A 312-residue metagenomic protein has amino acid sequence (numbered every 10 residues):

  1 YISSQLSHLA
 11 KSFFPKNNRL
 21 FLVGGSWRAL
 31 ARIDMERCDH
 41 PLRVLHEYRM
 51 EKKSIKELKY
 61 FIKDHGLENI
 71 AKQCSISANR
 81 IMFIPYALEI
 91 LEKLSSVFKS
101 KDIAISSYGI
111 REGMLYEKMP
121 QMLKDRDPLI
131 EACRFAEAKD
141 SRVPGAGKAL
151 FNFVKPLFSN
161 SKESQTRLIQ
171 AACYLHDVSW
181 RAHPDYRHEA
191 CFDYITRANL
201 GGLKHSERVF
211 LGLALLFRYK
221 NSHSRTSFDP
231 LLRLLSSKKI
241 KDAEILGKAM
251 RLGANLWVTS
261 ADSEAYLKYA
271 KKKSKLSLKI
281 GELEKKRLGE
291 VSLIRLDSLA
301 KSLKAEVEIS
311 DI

Functional and structural regions predicted by a protein language model:
Y1-S260, A265-L278, K286, D297: Helical "lid/coupling" subdomains associated with nucleotide-phosphate turnover
R287-V307: Short, non-transmembrane amphipathic alpha-helical segments
S310-I312: Short proline/glycine- and acidic-rich turn/helix-capping motifs at secondary-structure junctions
